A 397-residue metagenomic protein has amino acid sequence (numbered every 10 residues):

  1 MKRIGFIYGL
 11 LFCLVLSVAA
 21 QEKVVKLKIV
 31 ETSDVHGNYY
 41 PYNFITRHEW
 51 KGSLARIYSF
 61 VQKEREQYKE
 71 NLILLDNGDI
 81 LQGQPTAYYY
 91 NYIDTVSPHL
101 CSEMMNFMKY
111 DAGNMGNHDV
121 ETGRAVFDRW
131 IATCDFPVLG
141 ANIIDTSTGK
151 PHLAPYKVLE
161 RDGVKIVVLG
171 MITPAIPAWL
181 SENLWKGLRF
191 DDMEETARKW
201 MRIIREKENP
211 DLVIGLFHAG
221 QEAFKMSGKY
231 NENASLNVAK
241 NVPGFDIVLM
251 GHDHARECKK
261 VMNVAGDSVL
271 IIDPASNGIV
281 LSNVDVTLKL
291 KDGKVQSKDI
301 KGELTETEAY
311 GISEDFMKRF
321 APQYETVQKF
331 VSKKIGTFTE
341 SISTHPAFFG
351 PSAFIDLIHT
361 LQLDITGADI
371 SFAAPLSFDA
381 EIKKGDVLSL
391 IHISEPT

Functional and structural regions predicted by a protein language model:
M1-K23: Bacterial Sec-dependent N-terminal signal peptides
G5-Y8, K28, H392: Residues marking helix boundaries in flexible regions
Q21-T307, F349-I355, H359-L361: Acidic, metal/ion-coordinating pockets
I29-H36, T173-A175, E325-T337, S389-L390: Short, compositionally biased low-complexity segments
T32, T366, T397: Ser/Thr-centric signal marking residues that sit in or immediately flank functional binding/regulatory motifs
F224-Y230, I382-S389: Short glycine/threonine-rich loop-to-helix capping motif typified by GTGT followed within a few residues by an Asp-Pro
T287-V387: A short C-terminal boundary segment appended to hydrolase-like catalytic domains
I391-T397: Residue-level detector of conserved catalytic or cofactor/ligand-binding positions in enzyme active sites
